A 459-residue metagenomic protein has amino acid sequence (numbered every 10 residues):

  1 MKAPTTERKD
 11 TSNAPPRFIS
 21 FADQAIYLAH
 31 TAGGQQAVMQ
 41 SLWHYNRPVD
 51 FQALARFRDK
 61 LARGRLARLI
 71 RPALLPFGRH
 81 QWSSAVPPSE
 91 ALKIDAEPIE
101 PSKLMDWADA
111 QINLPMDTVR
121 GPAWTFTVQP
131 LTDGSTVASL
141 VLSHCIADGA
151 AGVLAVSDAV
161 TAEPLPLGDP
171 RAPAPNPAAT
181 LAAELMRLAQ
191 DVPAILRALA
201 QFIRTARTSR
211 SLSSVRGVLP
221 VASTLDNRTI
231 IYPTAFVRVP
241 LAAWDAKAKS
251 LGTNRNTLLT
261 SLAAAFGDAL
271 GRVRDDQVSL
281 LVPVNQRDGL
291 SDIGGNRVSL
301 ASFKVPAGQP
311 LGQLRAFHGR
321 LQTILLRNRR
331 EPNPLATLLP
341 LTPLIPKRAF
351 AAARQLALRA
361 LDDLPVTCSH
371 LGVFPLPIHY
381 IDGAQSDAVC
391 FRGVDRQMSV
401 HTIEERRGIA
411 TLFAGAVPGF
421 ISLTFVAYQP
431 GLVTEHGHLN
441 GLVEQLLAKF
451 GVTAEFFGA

Functional and structural regions predicted by a protein language model:
K2-P16, W43-Q52, R56-A62, P72-R406 (+3 more regions): Soluble acyl-CoA-dependent acyltransferase catalytic core bearing the H(X)4D motif
A14-G33, R287: Non-catalytic beta-strand/loop surface segments
A25-L54, L447: An N-terminal domain-start capping segment
A32-V38, T132, R228, I293-R297 (+1 more regions): Short, flexible turn/loop "capping" segments at secondary-structure junctions
R65-R68: Intrinsically disordered, low-complexity polar/charged tails and linkers
R406-F420: Short glycine/proline-rich, acidic loop/turn segments that cap or connect secondary-structure elements
I409, G441-A459: Acidic, carboxylate-rich catalytic segments that either coordinate divalent cations
